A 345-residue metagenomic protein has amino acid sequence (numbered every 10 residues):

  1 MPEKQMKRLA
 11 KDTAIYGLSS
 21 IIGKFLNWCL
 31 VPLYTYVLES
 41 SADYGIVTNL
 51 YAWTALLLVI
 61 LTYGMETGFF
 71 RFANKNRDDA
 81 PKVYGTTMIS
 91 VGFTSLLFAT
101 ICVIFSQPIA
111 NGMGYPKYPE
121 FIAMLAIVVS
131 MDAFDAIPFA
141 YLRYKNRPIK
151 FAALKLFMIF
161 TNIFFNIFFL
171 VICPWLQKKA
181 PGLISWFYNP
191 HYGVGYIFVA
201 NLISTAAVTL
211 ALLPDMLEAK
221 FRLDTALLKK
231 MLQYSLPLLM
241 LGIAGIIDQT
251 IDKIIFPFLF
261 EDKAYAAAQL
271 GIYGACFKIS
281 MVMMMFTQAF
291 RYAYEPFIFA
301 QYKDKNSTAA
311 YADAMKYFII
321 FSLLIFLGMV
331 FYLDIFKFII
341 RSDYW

Functional and structural regions predicted by a protein language model:
M1-L9, Q177-Y196, T209-Q249, A293 (+1 more regions): Interhelical loop/hinge segments that connect adjacent transmembrane helices in multipass membrane
M1-W28, D78-G85, T225-L241, T308 (+3 more regions): N-terminal membrane topogenesis motif
Q5-E66, T94-F105, A126-V128, N162-I163 (+2 more regions): Signature of the first transmembrane helix
G17, L26-L30, T48-A73, V91 (+4 more regions): Small-residue-rich midsections of specific transmembrane alpha-helices
W28-D43, A110-G112, I246-V282, A300 (+1 more regions): Helix-terminus/linker motif at the lipid-water interface of multi-pass membrane proteins
L56-L57, G92, T100, I104 (+4 more regions): Alpha-helical transmembrane segments of multi-pass membrane proteins
N74-S90, I272-W345: Specific pore-lining/lateral-gate transmembrane helices of multi-pass inner-membrane transport and insertion machines
A123, A152-M216, L241, F277: Hydrophobic alpha-helical transmembrane segments
